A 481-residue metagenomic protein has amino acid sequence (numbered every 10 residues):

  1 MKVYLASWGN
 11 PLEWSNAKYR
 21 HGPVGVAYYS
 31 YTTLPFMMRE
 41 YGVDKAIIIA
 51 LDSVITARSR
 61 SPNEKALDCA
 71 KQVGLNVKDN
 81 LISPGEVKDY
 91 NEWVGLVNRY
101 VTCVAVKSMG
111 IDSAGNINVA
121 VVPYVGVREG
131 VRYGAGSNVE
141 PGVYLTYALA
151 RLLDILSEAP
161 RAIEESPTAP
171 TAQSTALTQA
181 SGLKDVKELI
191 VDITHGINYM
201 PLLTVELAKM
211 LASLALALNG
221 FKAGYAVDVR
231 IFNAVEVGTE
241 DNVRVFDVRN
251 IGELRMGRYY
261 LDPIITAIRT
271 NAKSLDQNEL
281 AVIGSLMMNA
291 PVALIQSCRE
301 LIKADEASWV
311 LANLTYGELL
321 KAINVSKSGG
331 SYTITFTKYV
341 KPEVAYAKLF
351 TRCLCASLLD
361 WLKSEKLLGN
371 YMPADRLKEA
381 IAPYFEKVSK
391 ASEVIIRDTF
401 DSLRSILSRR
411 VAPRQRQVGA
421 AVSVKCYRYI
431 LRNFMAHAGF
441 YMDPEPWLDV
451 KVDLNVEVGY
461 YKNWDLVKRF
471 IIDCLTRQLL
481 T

Functional and structural regions predicted by a protein language model:
M1-E188, K209-T481: Long, low-complexity, Lys/Arg-enriched
L189-H195: Short glycine-rich or small-residue beta-strand-to-loop segments that form or flank ligand, phosphate, metal/Fe-S
H195-E206: Elongated alpha-helical scaffolds
